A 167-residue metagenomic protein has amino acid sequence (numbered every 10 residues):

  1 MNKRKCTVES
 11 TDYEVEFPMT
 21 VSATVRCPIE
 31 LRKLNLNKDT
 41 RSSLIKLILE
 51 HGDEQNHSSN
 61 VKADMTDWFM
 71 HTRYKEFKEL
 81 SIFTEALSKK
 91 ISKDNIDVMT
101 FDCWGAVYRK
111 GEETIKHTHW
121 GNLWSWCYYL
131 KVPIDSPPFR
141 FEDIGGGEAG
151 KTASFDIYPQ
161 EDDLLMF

Functional and structural regions predicted by a protein language model:
N2-N95, E113: Non-heme Fe(II)/2-oxoglutarate
V98-F167: Catalytic core of non-heme Fe(II) oxygenases with the double-stranded beta-helix
